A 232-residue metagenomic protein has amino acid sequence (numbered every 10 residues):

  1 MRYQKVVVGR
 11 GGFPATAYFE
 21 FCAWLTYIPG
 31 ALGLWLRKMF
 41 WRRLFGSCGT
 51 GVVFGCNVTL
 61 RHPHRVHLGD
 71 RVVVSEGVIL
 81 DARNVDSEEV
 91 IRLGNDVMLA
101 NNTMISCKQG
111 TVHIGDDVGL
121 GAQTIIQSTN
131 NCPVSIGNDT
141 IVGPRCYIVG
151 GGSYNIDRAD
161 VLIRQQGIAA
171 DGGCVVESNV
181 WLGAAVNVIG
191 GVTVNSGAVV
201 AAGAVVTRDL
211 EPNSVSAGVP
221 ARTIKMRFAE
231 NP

Functional and structural regions predicted by a protein language model:
M1-G51, D139, R145, G151-N155 (+6 more regions): Terminal amphipathic alpha-helical/low-complexity segments used for targeting or macromolecular assembly
G49-G51, N57, R71: N-terminal signal-anchor transmembrane helix
V52-V53, G121: Short Pro/Gly-enriched beta-strand edge/turn motifs at strand-loop
V53, N84-D86, T193-N195, L210: Extended beta-solenoid/beta-helix repeat architectures
T59-L68, V73-V192, V219, R227-F228: Flexible, glycine/small-residue-enriched loop-and-beta-strand segment within the central core of proteins
V112, C132-V134, A204, P212-S214 (+1 more regions): Glycine-centered loop/turn positions within well-structured domains that cap or flank conserved ligand/cofactor-binding
G137, V199-A201, V205: A generic "structured core" feature
